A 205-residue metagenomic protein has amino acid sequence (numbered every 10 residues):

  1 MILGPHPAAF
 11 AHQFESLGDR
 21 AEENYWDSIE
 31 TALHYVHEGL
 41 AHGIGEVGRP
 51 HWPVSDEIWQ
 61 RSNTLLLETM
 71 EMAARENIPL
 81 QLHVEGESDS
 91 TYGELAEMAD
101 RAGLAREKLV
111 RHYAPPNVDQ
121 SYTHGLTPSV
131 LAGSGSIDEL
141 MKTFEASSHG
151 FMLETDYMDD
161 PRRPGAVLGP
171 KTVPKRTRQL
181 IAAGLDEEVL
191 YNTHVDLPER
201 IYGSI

Functional and structural regions predicted by a protein language model:
M1-P5, G43-E46, L80-L82, K108-R111 (+2 more regions): Hydrophobic faces of well-ordered beta-strands that scaffold small-molecule active sites in alpha/beta enzyme cores
M1-Y25, I29-V36: Metal-cofactor-binding active-site regions of metalloenzymes
P5-A9, G48-H51, G86-S88, P115-N117 (+2 more regions): Active-site-proximal loop/turn and secondary-structure-junction residues that shape catalytic pockets, frequently
A9-F14, H51-D56, P161-R163: A short acidic, helix-capping loop that chelates divalent metal ions and anchors anionic groups
W26, L33-P116: Divalent metal-binding pocket/active-site signature
I44-E46, A73, F144, D156 (+1 more regions): Conserved, mostly hydrophobic/aromatic
H83, S147-L168: Short acidic/histidine-rich active-site segments
P174-I205: Mid-to-C-terminal alpha-helical segments outside catalytic/metal-binding sites
